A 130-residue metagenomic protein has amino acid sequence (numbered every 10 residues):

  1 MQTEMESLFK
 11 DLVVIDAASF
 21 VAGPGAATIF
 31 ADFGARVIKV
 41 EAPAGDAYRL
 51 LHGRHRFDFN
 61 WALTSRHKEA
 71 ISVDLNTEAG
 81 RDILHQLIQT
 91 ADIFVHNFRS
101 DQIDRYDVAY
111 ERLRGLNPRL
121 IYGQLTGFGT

Functional and structural regions predicted by a protein language model:
M1-T130: N-terminal helix-loop segment corresponding to the beta1-alpha1 unit of nucleotide/adenylate-binding folds
